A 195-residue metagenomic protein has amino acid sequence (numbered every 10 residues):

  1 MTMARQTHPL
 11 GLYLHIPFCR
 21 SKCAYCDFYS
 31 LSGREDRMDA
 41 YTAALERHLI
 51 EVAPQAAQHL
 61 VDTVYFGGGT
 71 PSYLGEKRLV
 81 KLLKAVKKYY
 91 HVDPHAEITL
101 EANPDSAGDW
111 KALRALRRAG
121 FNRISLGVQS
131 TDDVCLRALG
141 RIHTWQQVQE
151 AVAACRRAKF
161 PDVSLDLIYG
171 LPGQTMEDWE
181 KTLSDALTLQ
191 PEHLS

Functional and structural regions predicted by a protein language model:
M1-L12, A56-H59: N-terminal [4Fe-4S]-dependent radical SAM core
P9-G11, C23, E97: Structural motif
L14-I16, V128: Alpha/beta-hydrolase
P17-S30: Local cysteine-cluster metal-coordination motifs and their immediate loop/turn environment, predominantly Fe-S cluster
S30-Q55, H59-S195: Conserved non-cysteine loop/helix-boundary elements of the Radical SAM core domain that shape
